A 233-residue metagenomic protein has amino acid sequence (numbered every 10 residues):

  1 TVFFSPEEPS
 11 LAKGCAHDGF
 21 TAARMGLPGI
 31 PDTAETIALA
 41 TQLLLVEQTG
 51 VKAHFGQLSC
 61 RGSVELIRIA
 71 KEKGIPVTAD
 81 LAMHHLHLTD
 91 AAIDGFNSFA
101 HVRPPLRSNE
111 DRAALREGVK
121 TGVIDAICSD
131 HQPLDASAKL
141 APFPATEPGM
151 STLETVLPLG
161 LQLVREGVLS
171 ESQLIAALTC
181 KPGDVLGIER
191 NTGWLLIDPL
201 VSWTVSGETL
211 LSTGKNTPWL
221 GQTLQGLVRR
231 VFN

Functional and structural regions predicted by a protein language model:
T1-I127: Histidine/acidic residue-rich metal-binding segments in metalloenzymes
K13-G14, E65, S137-A138, S206-G207: Short glycine-/acidic-enriched loop or helix-start segments at secondary-structure transitions that form or flank
A22-M25, L81, N97, H101 (+5 more regions): Residue-level signal for pocket-adjacent positions within structured domains
R24-K52, G118-I127, Q132-D198: His/Asp/Glu-enriched, well-ordered alpha-helical/loop segment that forms or immediately abuts the divalent-metal
P28, H84-L86, A91, A100 (+7 more regions): Flexible, active-site-adjacent loop/turn segments at secondary-structure boundaries
G29, K52-H54, A100-R103, A138 (+2 more regions): Short linear motifs at secondary-structure transitions and domain/linker junctions
C60, H84, Q132-L134, L200-S202: Short, glycine-/Ser/Thr-/acidic-enriched flexible segments
P142-A145, T192-N233: C-terminal cap of metal-dependent C-N hydrolases
